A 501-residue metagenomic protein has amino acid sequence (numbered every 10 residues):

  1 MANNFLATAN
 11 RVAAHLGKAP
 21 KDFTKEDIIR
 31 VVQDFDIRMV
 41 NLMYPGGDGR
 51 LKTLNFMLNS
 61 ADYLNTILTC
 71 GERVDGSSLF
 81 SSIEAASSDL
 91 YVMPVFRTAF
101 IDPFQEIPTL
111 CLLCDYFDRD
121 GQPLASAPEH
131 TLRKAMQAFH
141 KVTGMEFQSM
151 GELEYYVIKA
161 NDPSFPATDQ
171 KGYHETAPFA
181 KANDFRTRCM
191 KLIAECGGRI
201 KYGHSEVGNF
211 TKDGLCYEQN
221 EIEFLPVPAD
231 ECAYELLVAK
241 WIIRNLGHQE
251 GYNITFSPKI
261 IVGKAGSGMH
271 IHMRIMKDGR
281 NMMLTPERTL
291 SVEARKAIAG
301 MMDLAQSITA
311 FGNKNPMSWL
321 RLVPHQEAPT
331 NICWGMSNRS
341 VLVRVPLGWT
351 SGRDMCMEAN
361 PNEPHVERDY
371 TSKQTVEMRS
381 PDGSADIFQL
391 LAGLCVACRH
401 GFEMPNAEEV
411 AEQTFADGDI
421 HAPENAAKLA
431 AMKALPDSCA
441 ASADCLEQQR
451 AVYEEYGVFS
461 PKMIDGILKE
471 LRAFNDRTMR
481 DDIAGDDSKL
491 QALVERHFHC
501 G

Functional and structural regions predicted by a protein language model:
M1, N161-D162, K212-Y217, E363 (+1 more regions): Short hydrophobic/aromatic-rich motifs at helix boundaries and adjacent loops
M1-N209, V227-W241, Y252, Q389-L390 (+1 more regions): ATP/Mg2+-dependent ligation/transfer catalytic cores
T8, V341, G352, M357-R480: Flexible, acidic glycine-rich loops studded with aromatic residues
K18, E26-D48, K52-D120, L124-K141 (+3 more regions): Active-site capping/gating regions of soluble enzymes
M43, L113, E152-A167, N209-E223 (+1 more regions): Histidine-centered divalent-metal-coordination microenvironment in nucleic-acid enzymes
L192-R199, H204-E206, G214-C216, E221 (+4 more regions): N-terminal structural module
L225, M276-D278, P346, D487-L490: Generic beta-structure capping elements
